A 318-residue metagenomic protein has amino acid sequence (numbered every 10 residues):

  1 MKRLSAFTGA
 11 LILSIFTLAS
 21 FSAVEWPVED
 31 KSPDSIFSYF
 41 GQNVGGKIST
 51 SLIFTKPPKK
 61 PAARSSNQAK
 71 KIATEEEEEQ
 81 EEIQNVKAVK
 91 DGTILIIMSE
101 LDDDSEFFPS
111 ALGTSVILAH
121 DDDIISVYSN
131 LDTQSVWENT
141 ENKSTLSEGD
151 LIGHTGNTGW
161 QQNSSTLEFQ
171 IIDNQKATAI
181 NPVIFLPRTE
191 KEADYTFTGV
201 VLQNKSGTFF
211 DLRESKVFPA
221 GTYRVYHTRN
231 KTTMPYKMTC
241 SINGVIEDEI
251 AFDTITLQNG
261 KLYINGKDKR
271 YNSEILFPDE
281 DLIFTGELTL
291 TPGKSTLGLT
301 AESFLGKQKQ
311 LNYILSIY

Functional and structural regions predicted by a protein language model:
M1-G9: Bacterial N-terminal signal peptides that target proteins for export
G9-T17: Bacterial N-terminal signal peptides
A19-T114, S147-E148, N157-L167, T178-S241 (+4 more regions): Surface-exposed, glycine-biased beta-strand/turn segments
P57-K59, E79-I83, K87-A88, H120-G149: Short histidine-centered loop motifs in beta-beta connectors
P109, I125-V127, T133, T239-T289: Exoplasmic/lumenal beta-rich domain surfaces
I125, G306-Q310: A structural signal for beta-strand boundary/capping segments at domain termini and interdomain linkers
G221, G286, T291-S295: A glycine-anchored, Pro-Gly-centered beta-turn/N-cap motif
